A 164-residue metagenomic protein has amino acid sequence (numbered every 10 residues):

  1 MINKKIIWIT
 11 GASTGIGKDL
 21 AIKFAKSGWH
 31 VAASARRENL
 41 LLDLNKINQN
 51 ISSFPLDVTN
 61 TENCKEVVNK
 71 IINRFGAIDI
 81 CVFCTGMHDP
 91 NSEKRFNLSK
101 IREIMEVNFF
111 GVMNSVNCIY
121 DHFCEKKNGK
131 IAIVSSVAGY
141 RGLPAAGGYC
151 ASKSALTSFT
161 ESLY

Functional and structural regions predicted by a protein language model:
S13-T14: Conserved glycine-rich cofactor-binding loop
S27-D43: Conserved glycine-rich Rossmann-like NAD(P)H-binding loop of the short-chain dehydrogenase/reductase
L56-E66, L98: The beta1-alpha1 cofactor-binding region of Rossmann-like NAD(H)/NADP(H)-dependent oxidoreductases
S92-E93, N97-M105: Substrate-binding pocket helix/loop in short-chain dehydrogenase/reductase
K94, R141-G147: Active-site loop immediately N-terminal to the catalytic Tyr-X3-Lys motif of short-chain dehydrogenase/reductase
V116, S152: Active-site helix of classical SDR
S136: Residue(s) in the substrate-gating loop at a strand-loop-helix junction that position the organic substrate next
